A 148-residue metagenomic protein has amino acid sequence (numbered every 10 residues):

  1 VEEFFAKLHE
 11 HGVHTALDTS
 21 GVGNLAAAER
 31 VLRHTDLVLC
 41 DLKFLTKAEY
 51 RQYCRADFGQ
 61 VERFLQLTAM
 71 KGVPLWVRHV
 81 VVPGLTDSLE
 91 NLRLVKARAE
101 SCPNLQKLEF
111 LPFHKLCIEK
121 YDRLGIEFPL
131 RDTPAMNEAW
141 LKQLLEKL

Functional and structural regions predicted by a protein language model:
V1-L116, D122: Conserved AdoMet/S-adenosylmethionine-binding subsite of the radical SAM
Q106, D122-K147: A structural motif corresponding to the C-terminal lobe/cap of the Radical SAM core domain
